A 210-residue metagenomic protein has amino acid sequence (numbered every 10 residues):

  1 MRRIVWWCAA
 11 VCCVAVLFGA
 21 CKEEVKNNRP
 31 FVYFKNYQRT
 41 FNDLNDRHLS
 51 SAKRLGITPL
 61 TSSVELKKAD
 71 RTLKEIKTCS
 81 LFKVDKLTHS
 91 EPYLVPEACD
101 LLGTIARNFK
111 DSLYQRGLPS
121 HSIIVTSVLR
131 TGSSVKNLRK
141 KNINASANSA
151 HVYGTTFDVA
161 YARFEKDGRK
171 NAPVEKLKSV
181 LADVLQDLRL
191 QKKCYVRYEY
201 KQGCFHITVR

Functional and structural regions predicted by a protein language model:
M1-N27: Bacterial Sec-dependent N-terminal signal peptides
K22-Y114, T208-R210: Extracytoplasmic cell-surface/polysaccharide-interacting catalytic and binding patches
K86, S90-L101, R130, N148-H151 (+1 more regions): Extracytoplasmic/periplasmic, Sec-exported soluble proteins
L94-L101, I105, P119, S134 (+1 more regions): Stable alpha-helical elements in mature extracytoplasmic
A106-R116, L185-K192: Sec/Tat-exported extracytoplasmic proteins
L118-V135: Acidic helix-start/capping segments at beta-turn-to-alpha-helix junctions
G132-A147: Charged, often glycine-rich, active-site loop that binds/positions anionic groups
S146-R210: Catalytic cores and adjacent binding grooves of peptidoglycan-active enzymes
